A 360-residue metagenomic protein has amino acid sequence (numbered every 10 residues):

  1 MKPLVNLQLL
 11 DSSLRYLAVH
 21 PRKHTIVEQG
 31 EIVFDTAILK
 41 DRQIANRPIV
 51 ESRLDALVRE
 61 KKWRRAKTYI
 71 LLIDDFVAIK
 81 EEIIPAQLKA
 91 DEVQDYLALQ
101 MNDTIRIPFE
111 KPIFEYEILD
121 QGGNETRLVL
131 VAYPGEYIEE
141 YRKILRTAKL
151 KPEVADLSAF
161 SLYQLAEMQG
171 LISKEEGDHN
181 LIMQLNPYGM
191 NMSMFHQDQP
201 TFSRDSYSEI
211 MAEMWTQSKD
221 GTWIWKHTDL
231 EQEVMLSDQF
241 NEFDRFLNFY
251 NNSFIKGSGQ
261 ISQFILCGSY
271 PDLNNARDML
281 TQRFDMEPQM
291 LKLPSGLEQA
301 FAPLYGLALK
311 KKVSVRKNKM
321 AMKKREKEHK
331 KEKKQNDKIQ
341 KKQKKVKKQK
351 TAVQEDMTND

Functional and structural regions predicted by a protein language model:
M1-D360: Hydrophobic/aromatic-enriched cytosolic interaction surfaces used to assemble or bind macromolecules
